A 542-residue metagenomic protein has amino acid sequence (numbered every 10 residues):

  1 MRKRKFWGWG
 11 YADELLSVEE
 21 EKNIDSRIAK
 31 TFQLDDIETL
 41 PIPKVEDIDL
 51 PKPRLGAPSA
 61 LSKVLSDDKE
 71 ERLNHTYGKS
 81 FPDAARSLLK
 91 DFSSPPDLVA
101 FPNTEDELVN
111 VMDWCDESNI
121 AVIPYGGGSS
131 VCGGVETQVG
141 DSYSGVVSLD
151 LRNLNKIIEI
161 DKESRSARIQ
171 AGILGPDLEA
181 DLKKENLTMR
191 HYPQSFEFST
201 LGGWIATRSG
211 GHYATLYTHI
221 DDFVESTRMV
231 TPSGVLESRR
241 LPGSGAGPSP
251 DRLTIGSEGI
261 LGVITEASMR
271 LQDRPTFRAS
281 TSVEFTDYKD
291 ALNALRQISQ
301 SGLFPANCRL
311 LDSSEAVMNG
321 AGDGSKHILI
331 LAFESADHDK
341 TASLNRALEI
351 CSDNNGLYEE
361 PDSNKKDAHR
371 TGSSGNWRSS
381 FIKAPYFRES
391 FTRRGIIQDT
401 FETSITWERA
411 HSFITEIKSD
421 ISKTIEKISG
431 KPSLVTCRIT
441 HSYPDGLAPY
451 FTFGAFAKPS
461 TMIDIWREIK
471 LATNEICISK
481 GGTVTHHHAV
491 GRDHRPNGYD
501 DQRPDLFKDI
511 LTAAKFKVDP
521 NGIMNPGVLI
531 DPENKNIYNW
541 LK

Functional and structural regions predicted by a protein language model:
M1-D113, V131-R165, S313-G322, T371-D399 (+3 more regions): N-terminal flexible segment immediately upstream of the FAD-binding catalytic core in FAD-dependent oxidoreductases
I24, P53-G56, S62-S87, D273 (+5 more regions): C-terminal substrate-recognition/cap domain of FAD-linked oxidoreductases
V146-L149, E225-M229, R252-G256, G262-L271 (+4 more regions): Short beta-strand elements
N155-R309, K517, Y538-K542: FAD-binding subdomain of flavoenzyme oxidoreductases
G491-K542: Activity-critical C-terminal alpha-helical subdomain
